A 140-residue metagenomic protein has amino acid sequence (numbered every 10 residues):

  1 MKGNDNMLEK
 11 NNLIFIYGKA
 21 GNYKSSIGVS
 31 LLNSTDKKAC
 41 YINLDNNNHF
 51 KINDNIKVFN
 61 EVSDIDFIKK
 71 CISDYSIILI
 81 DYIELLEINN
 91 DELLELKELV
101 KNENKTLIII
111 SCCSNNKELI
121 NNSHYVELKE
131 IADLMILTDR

Functional and structural regions predicted by a protein language model:
M1-M7: N-terminal pre-Walker A segment at the start of P-loop NTPase domains
L8-E9, S34-T35, K70-S73, E98-N104 (+1 more regions): Conserved catalytic network of the ASCE P-loop NTPase/AAA+ motor domain
L8-K70: Conserved P-loop
F15, I77-D81, I108: Structural motif
D45-N48, E84-L86, C113-E118: Conserved nucleotide-binding/hydrolysis micro-motifs of P-loop NTPases
C71-N89: Conserved P-loop NTPase "ATPase switch" module shared by AAA+ and STAND
N90-K117, K129: Substrate-engagement module of ASCE P-loop NTPases
C112-R140: Phosphate-binding/switch region of NTP-binding enzymes
